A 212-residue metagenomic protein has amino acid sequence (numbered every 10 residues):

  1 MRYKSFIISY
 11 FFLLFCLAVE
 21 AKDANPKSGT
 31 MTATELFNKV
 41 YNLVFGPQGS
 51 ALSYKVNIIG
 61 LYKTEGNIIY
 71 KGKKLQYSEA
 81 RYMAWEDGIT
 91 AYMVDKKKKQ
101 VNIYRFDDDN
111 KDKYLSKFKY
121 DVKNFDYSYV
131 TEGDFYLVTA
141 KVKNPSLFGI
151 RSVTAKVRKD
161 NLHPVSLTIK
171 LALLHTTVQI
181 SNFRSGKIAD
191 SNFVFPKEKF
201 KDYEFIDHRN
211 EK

Functional and structural regions predicted by a protein language model:
M1-P26: Bacterial Sec-dependent N-terminal signal peptides
L17-K63, I69, E198-K212: N-terminal leader/targeting segments and the immediate start of mature chains
K22-G29, E132-D134, V142-R151, K159-K212: Non-transmembrane domains of secretory- and envelope-associated proteins
S53-N57, L75-A80, L137-P145, S166-K170: Short beta-strand segments that buttress and anchor functional surface loops
E65-D112, L174-T176: An acidic-aromatic
E65-N67, R81-M83, D126-S128, S152-K156: Short, surface-exposed charged micro-motifs
Y70-K73, W85-D87, R151-S166: A short, surface-exposed beta-strand/turn
Y92-L147: Surface-exposed, polar helix/loop patches in the mature regions of secreted/periplasmic/lumenal proteins that form
